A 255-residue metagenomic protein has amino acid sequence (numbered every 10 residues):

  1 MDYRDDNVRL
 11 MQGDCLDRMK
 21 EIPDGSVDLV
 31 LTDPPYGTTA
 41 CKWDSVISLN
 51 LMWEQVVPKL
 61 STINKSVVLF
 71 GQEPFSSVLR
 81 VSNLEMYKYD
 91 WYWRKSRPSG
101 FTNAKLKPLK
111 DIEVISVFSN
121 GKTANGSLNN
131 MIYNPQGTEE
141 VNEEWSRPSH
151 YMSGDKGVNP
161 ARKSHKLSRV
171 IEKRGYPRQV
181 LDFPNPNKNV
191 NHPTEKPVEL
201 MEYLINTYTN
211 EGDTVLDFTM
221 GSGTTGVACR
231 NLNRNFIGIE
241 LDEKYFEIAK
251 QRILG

Functional and structural regions predicted by a protein language model:
M1-I237, K244-I248: Core catalytic lobe of class I
E247-G255: PRPP-dependent phosphoribosyltransferase catalytic core
